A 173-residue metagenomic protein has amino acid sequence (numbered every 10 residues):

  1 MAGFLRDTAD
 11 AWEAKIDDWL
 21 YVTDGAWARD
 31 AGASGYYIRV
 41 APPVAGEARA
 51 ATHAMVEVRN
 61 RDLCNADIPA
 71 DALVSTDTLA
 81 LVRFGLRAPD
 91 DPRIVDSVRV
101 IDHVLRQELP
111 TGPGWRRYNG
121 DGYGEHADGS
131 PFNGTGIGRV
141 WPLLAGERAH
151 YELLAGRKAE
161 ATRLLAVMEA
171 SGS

Functional and structural regions predicted by a protein language model:
A2-P142, G156: Extended ligand-binding clefts on enzyme/binding-domain cores
G129-S173: C-terminal hydrophobic structural anchor segments that stabilize assembly/packing rather than catalytic chemistry
